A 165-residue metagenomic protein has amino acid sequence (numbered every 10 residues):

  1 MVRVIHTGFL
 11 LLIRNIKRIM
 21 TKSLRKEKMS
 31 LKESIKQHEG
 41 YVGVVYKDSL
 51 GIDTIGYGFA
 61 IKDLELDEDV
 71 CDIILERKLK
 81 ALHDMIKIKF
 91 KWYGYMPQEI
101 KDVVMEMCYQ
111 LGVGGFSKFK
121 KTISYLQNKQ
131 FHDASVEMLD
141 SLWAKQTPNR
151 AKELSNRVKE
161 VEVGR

Functional and structural regions predicted by a protein language model:
V2-V4: Acidic, Ala/Val/Gly-enriched low-complexity intrinsically disordered segments
I16, M20-V44, F59-I61, V70-A81 (+1 more regions): Long, amphipathic alpha-helical surface segments
V42-S49, Y95: Catalytic glycan-binding domains that act on GlcNAc-containing polysaccharides
K47-L64: Substrate-binding/active-site groove segments that recognize and process beta-1,4-linked N-acetyl-hexosamine
D63-W92, Q98-K118: Alpha-helical segment that forms one wall of the substrate-binding/catalytic cleft in peptidoglycan-active domains
